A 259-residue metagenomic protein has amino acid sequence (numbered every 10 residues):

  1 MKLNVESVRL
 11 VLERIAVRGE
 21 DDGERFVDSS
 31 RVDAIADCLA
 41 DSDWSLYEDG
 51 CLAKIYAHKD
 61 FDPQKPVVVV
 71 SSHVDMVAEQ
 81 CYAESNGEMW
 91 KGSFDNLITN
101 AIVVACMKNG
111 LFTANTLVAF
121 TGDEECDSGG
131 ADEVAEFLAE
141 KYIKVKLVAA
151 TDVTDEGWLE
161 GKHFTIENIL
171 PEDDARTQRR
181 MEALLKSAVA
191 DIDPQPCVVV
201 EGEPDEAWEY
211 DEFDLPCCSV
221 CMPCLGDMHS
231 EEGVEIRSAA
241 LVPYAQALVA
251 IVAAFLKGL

Functional and structural regions predicted by a protein language model:
N4, V77-E79, W90-D173, V199-W208: Acidic/histidine-rich catalytic neighborhood of metal-dependent amide-processing enzymes
S7-P63: A non-catalytic alpha/beta surface segment that caps or lines the substrate-entry region of metallo-dependent hydrolase
R18-D22, S85-F94, P196-C197, E235-I236: A short glycine/serine-rich beta->alpha loop
A34, D43, Y47, E79 (+2 more regions): A structural signal for the main folded, soluble domain(s) of proteins
A40-D41, L46-K54, H58, Q64-L117: Active-site metal-coordination/substrate-binding segment of hydrolases, especially metallo-dependent peptidases
V68-V70, A119, L147-A149, C218-V220: Hydrophobic/aromatic beta-strand patches that form the interior of the parallel beta-sheet core in alpha/beta enzyme
S72-V74, D152-V153, C221-C224: Short, small-residue-rich loop/turn micro-motifs
L159-E160, T165-L259: Active-site-adjacent substrate-binding region of metalloamidase/peptidase-like peptide-processing proteins
